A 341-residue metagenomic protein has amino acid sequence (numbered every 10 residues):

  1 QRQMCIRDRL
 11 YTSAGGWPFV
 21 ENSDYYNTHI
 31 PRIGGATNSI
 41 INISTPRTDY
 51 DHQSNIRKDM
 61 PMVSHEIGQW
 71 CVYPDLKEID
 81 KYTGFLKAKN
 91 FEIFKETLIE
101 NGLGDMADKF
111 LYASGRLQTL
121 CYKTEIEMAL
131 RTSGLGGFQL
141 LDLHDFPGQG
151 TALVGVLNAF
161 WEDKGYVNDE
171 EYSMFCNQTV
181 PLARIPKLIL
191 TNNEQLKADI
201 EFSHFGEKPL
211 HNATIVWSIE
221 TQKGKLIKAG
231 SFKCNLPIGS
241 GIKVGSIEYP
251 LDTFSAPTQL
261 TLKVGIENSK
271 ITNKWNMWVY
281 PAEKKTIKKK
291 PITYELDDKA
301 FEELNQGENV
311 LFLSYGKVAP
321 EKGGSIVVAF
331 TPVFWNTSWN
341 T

Functional and structural regions predicted by a protein language model:
Q1-Q3, R7-L157: Substrate-binding/catalytic cleft of secreted carbohydrate-active enzymes, primarily glycoside hydrolases
Y82-T341: Carbohydrate-binding surfaces of carbohydrate-active enzymes
